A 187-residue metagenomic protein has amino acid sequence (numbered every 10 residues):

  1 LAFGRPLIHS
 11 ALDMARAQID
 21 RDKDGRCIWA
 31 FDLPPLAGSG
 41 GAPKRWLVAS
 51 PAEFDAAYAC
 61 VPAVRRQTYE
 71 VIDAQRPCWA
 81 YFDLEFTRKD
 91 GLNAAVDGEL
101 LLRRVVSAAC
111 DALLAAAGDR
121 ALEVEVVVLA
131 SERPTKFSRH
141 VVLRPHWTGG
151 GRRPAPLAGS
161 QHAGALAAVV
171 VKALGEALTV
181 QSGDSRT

Functional and structural regions predicted by a protein language model:
L1-A95, E99-R103: DNA replication initiation on ssDNA origins
L1-F3, A37-S39, A56, L84-E85 (+3 more regions): Intrinsically disordered, low-complexity terminal regions enriched in Ser/Thr/Gln/Glu/Pro/Gly/Ala
D32, L47, Y81-D83, V127 (+2 more regions): Beta-strand cores of modular interaction/reader domains in eukaryotic scaffold and signaling proteins, especially PDZ
A37, P62, V126, P154-A155: Intrinsically disordered, low-complexity segments enriched in serine/threonine/proline and acidic residues
R66-I72, L114-P134: Catalytic micro-motifs at enzyme active sites that drive phosphoryl/nucleotidyl and oxygen chemistry
R76-A80, L122-V124, T135-R139: Core residues of folded domains in eukaryotic genome-function proteins
D90-L114, F137-R186: Helical (often loop-to-helix) elements that flank the catalytic cores of nucleotide-handling enzymes
